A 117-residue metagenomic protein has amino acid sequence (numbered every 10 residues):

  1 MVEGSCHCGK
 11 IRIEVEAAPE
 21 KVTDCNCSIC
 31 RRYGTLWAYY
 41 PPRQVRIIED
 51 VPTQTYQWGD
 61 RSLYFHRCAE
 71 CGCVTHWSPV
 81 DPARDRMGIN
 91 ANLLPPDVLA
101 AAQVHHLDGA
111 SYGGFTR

Functional and structural regions predicted by a protein language model:
M1-S5, K10-R117: A short Gly-Trp-Pro
